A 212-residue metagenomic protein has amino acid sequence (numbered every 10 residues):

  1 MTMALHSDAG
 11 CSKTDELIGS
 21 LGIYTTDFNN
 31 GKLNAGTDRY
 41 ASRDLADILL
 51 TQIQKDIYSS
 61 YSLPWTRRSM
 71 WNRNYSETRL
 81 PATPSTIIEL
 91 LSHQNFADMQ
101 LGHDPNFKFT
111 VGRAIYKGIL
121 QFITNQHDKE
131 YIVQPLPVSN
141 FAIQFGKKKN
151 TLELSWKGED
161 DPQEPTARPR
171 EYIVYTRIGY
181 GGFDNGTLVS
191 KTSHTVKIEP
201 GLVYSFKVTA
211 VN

Functional and structural regions predicted by a protein language model:
M1-R43, D47, W71-Q94: Active-site microenvironments of hydrolase-like enzyme catalytic domains
C11, Y61-K129: Active-site-adjacent mobile loop/cap segments within catalytic or ligand-binding domains
Y40-W71: Active-site-adjacent substrate-binding region of metalloamidase/peptidase-like peptide-processing proteins
Q121-T166, P200, N212: Pro/Thr/Ser/Gly-rich low-complexity, intrinsically disordered linker/stalk tracts
E159, Y175-G179, V211: Predominantly extracellular/luminal cell-surface or secreted proteins
R170-V174: Short beta-strand elements bearing conserved aromatic residues within extracellular beta-rich modules
D184-K191: Short beta-strand segments within Ig-like beta-sandwich modules, predominantly Fibronectin type-III
H194-N212: Beta-strand-rich modules
